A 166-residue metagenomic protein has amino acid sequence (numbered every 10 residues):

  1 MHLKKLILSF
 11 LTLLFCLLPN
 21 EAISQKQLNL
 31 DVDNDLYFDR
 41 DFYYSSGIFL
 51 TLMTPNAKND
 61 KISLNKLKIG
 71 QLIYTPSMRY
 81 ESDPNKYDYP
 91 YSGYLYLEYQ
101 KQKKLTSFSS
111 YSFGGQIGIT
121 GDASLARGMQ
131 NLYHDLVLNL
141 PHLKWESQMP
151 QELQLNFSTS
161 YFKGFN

Functional and structural regions predicted by a protein language model:
M1-K26: Bacterial Sec-dependent N-terminal signal peptides
L11, S24-K26, S46, S63 (+3 more regions): Residues at beta-strand starts and edge strands
L13, M53-D60, L72, P76 (+1 more regions): Generic N-terminal helix/loop capping motif
F15, E21, D41, K58-D60 (+3 more regions): Sterically constrained small-residue positions within well-ordered secondary structures of folded domains
I23-Q25, N56-L64, L105-S112, F165-N166: Short loop/turn motifs that connect adjacent beta-strands in outer-membrane beta-barrel proteins
Q25-L64: N-terminal ordered "arm"
I69-N166: Outer-membrane pore/translocation modules
